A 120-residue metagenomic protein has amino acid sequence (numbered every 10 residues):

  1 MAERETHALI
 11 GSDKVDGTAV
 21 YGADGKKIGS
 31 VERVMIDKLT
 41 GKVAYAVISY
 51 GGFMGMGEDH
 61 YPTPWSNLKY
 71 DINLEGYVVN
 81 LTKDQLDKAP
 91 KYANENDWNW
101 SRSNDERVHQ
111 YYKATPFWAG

Functional and structural regions predicted by a protein language model:
M1-G120: Peripheral interaction segments used for macromolecular assembly
